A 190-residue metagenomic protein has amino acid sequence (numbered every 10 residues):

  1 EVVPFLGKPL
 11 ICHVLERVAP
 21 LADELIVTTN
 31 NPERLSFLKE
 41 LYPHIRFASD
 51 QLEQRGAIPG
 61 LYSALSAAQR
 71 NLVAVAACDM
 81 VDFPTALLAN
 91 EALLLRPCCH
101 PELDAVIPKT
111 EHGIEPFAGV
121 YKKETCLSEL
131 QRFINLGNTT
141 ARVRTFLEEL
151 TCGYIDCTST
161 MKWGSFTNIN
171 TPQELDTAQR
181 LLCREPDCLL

Functional and structural regions predicted by a protein language model:
E1-A141, E148-S165, Q179-P186: Nucleotide and nucleotide-moiety/phosphate-recognizing core
E174-L175: Catalytic donor/gating beta->alpha subdomain of glycosyltransferases that bind UDP-sugars
C188-L190: Eukaryotic N-terminal low-complexity, Ser/Thr- and Lys/Arg-rich leader segments that predominantly function as
